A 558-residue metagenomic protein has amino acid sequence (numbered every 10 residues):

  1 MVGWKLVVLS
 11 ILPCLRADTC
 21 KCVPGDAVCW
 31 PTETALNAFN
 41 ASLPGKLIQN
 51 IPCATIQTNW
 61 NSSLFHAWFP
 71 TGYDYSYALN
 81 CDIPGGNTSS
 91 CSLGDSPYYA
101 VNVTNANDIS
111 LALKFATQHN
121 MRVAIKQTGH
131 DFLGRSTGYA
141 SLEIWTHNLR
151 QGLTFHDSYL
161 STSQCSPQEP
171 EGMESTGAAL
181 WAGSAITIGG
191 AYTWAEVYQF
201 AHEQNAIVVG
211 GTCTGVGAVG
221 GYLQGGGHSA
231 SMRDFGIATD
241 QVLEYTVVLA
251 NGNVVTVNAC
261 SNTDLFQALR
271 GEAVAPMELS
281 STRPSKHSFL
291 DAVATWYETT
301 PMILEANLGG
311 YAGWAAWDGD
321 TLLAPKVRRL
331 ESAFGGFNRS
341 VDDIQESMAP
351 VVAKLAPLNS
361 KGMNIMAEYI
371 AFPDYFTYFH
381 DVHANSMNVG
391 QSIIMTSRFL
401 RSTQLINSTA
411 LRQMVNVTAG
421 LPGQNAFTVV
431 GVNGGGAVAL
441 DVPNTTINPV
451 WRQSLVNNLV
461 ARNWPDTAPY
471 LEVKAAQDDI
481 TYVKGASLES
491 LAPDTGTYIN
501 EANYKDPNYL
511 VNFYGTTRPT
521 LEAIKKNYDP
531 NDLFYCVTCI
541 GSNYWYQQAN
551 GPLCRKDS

Functional and structural regions predicted by a protein language model:
M1-D18: Fungal secretory targeting signals
V2, D18-S558: Soluble FAD-dependent oxygen oxidases
